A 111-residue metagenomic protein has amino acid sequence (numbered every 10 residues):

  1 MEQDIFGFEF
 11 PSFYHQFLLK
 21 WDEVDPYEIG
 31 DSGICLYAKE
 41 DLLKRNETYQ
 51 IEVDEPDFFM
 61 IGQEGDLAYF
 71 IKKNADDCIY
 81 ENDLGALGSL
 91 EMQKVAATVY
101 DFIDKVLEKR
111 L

Functional and structural regions predicted by a protein language model:
M1-F70, K109-R110: A surface-exposed partner-binding patch
D66, G85-L87: Short acidic/polar capping segments at secondary-structure boundaries
K73-D76: Short acidic-glycine loop/turn motifs at beta-strand connectors
E81-D83: Short, compact, well-ordered microdomains
L87-K109: Compact, glycine/acidic-enriched structural inserts
